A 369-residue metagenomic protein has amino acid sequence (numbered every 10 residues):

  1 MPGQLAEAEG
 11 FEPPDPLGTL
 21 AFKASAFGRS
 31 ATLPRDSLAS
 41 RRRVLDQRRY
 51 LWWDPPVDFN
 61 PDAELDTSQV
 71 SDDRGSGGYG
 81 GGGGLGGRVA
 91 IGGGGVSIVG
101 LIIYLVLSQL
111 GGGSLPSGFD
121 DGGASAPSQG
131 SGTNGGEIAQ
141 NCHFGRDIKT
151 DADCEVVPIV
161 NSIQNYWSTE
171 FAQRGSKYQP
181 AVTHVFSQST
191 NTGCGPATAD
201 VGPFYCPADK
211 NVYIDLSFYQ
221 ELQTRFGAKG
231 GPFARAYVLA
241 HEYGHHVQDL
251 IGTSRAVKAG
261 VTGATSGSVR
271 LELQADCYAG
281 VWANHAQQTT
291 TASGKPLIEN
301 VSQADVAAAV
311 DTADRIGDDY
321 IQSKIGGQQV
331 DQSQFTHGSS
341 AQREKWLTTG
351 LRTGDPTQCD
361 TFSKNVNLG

Functional and structural regions predicted by a protein language model:
R49-N141: Long amphipathic alpha-helical segments used for membrane anchoring, targeting, substrate engagement, or oligomerization
W52-D54, D58-G78, G263-G294, A309: Post-HExxH zinc-binding segment in Zn-dependent metallohydrolases
F59, G317-G369: Pan-zinc metallopeptidase signature
C154, P158-V160, Q164-Y166, E170-F171 (+1 more regions): Short helix/loop segments within enzyme catalytic domains that coordinate or immediately flank catalytic cofactors
W167, I214, Y237-L250, D276 (+1 more regions): Active-site recognition of the HExxH zinc-binding catalytic motif
S189-D215: Catalytic zinc-binding patch centered on the HExxH motif and its immediate surroundings that defines zinc-dependent
Q220-Y237, G263-V269: Short pre-active-site segment immediately N-terminal to the catalytic Zn-binding motif
Y243-A259, V281-W282, A286-Q288: Catalytic Zn2+-binding segment of zinc metalloproteases
